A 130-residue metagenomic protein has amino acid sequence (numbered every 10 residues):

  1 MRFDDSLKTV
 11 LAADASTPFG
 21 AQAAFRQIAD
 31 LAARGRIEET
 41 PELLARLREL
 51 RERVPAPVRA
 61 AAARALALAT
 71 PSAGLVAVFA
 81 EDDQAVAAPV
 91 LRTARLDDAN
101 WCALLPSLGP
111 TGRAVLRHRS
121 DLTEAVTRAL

Functional and structural regions predicted by a protein language model:
M1-L130: Alpha-helical scaffold segments
